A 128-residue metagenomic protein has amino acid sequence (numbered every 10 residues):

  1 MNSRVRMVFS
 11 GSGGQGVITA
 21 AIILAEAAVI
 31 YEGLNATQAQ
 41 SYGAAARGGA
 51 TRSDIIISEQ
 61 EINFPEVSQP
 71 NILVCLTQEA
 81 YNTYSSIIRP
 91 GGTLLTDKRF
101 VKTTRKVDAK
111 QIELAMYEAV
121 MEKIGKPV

Functional and structural regions predicted by a protein language model:
M1-V128: Active-site cofactor/cluster-binding pocket
